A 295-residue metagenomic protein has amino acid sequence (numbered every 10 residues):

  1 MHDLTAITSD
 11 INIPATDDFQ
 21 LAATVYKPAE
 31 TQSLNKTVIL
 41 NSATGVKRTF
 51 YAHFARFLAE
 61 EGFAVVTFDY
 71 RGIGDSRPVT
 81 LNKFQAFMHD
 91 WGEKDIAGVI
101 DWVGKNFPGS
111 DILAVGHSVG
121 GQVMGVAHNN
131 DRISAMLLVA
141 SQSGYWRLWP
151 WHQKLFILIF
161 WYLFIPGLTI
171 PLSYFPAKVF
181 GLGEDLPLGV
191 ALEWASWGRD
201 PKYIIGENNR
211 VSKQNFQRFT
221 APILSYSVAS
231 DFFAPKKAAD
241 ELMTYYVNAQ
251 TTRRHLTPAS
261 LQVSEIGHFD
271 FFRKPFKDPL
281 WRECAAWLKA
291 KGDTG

Functional and structural regions predicted by a protein language model:
M1-E30: N-terminal cap/lid segment of alpha/beta-hydrolase-fold proteins
L40-V46: Active-site glycine-rich loops that stabilize anionic/oxyanionic intermediates across multiple enzyme folds
R48-L81: Conserved alpha/beta-hydrolase
Q85-N106: Alpha/beta-hydrolase active-site loop
V115-K202: Alpha/beta-hydrolase-fold enzymes
F219, S225-S227: Short beta-strand/loop motif that positions the catalytic acidic residue of the alpha/beta-hydrolase fold
A221, A234-Y245: Short alpha-helix in the alpha/beta-hydrolase fold that links the catalytic acid
T252, L256-G295: Catalytic active-site module of serine/aspartate enzymes centered on a nucleophile-bearing elbow/loop
